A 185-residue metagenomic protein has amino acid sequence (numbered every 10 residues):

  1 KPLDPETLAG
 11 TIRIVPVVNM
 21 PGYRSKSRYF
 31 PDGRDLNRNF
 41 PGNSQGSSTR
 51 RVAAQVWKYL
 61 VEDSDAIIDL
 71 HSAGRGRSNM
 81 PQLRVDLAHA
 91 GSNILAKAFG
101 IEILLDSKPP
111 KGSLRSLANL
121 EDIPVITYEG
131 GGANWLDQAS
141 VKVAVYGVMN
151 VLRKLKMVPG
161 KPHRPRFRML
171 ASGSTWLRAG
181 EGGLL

Functional and structural regions predicted by a protein language model:
K1-L185: Structured catalytic-domain cores with a bias toward divalent-metal coordination
